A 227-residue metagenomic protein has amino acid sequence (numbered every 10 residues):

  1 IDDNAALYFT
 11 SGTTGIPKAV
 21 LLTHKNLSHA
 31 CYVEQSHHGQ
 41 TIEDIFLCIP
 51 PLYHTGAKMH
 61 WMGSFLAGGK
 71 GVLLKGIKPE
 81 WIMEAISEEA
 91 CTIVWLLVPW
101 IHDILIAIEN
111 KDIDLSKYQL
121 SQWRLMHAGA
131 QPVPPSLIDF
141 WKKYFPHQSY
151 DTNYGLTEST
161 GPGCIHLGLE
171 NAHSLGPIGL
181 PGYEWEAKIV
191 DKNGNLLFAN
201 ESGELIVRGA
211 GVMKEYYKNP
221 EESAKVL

Functional and structural regions predicted by a protein language model:
I1-F9, I16, G39-I45, F198: Conserved pre-ATP/AMP-binding loop-to-beta segment of ANL
N4, T10-T13, F46, L52 (+7 more regions): Conserved S/T- and glycine-rich ATP-binding loop of Class I adenylate-forming
A5-H29: Conserved AMP-binding A3 loop
K18-L21, C48, K70-G76, D151: Short beta-strand->loop structural element characteristic of the AMP-binding/adenylate-forming
S28-I45, Y53-I93, A107-I108: Conserved AMP-binding/adenylation subdomain of ANL enzymes
L66, C91-L96, L105-H173, Y183-E186: Gly/Ser/Thr-rich phosphate-binding loop
E80-M83, L115, A224: Short hydrophobic/charged patches on amphipathic alpha-helices used for structural packing and interfaces
L180-E184, N195-V226: Conserved ATP/PPi-binding loop(s) of AMP-dependent carboxylate-activating enzymes
